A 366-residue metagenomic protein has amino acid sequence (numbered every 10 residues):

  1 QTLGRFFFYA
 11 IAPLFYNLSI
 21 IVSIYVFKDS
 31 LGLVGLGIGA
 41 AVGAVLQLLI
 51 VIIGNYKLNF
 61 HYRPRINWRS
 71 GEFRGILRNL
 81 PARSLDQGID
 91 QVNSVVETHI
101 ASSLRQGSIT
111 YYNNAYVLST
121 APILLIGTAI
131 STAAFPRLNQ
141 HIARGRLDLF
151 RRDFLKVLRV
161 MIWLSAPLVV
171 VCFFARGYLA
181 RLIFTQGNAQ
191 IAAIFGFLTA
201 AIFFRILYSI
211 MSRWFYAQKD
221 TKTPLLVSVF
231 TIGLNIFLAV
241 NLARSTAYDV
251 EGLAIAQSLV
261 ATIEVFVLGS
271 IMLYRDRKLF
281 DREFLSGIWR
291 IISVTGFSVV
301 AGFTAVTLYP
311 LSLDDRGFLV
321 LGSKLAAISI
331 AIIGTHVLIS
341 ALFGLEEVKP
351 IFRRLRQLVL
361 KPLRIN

Functional and structural regions predicted by a protein language model:
Q1-I11, A200-F230, N241, T246: Membrane-interface junctions at transmembrane-helix termini in multi-pass inner-membrane proteins
F7, N17-L49, I53, K222 (+3 more regions): Membrane-interface helix-loop junctions in multi-pass transport and translocation proteins
I52-D90, D148, Y274-W289: Interhelical loop/hinge segments that connect adjacent transmembrane helices in multipass membrane
R74-N79, A101-I123, N188-A192, A327: Interfacial/gating helices of multi-pass transporter permease domains
L77, N113, A134, I142 (+3 more regions): Interfacial transmembrane-helix starts/ends
G127-G145, S212: Helix-loop junctions and terminal segments of transmembrane helices in multi-pass membrane transport/translocation
F173-I202, A247, R277, D314-L319: Interfacial segments at transmembrane-helix termini and the short loops linking adjacent helices
F280, A305-N366: Membrane-proximal transmembrane or re-entrant/amphipathic helices at the cytosolic face
